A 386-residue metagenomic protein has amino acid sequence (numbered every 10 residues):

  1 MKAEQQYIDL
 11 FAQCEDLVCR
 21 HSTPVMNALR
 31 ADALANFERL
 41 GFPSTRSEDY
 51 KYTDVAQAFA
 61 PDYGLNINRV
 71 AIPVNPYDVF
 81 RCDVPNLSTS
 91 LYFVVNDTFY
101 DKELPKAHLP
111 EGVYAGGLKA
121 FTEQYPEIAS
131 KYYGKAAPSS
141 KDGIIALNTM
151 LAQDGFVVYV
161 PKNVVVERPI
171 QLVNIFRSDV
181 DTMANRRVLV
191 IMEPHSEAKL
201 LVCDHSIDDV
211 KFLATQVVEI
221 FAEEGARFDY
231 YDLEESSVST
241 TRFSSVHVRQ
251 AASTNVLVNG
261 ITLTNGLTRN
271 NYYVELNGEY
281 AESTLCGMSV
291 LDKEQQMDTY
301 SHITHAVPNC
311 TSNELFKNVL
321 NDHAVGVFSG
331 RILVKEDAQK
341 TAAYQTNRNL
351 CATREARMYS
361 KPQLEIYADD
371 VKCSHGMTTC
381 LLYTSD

Functional and structural regions predicted by a protein language model:
K2-V217, E224-R227: Short, low-to-moderate order helix/coil transition modules at the start of elongated helical scaffolds
Y114, Q124, I128-L382: Conserved beta-strand/loop scaffold segments within soluble protein domains that form the structured core and edges
